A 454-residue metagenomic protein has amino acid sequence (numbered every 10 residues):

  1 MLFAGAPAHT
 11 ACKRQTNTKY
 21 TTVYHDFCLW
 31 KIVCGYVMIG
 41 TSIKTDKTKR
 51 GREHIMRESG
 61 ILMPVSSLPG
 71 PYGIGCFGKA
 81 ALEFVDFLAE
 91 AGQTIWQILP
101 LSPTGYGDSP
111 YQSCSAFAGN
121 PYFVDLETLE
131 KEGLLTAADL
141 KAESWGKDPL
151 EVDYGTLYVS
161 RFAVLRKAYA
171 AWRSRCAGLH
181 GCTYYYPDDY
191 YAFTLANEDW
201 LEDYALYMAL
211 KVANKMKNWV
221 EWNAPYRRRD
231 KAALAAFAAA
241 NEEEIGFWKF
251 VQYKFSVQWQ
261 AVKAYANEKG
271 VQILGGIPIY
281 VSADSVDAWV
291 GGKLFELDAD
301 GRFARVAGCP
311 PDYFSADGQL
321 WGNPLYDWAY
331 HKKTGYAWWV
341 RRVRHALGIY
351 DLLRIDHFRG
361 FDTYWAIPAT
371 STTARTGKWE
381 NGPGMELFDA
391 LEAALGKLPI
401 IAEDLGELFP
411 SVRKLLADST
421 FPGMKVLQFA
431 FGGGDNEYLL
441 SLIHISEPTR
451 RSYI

Functional and structural regions predicted by a protein language model:
V33-V37, K44-I55: Short, Lys/Arg-enriched N-terminal segments with co-localized hydrophobic residues within the first ~10-30 amino acids
M56-G292: Acidic/aromatic-lined carbohydrate-recognition and catalytic surfaces of CAZymes acting on diverse glycans
Y111-L135, A288-Y313, G377-L387, F421-G433: Acidic, His- and aromatic-enriched active-site or binding-groove loops in soluble protein domains that engage sugars
F255-Y265, G335-F421: Active-site neighborhood of glycoside hydrolase catalytic domains
Q272-A337, R342-H345, Y364-S371, R375-W379: Substrate-binding/active-site clefts of carbohydrate-active enzymes
S282-L294, E407-V426, Y438: Substrate-binding cleft/loops of secretory-pathway carbohydrate-active enzymes
S441-I454: Residue-level detector of conserved catalytic or cofactor/ligand-binding positions in enzyme active sites
